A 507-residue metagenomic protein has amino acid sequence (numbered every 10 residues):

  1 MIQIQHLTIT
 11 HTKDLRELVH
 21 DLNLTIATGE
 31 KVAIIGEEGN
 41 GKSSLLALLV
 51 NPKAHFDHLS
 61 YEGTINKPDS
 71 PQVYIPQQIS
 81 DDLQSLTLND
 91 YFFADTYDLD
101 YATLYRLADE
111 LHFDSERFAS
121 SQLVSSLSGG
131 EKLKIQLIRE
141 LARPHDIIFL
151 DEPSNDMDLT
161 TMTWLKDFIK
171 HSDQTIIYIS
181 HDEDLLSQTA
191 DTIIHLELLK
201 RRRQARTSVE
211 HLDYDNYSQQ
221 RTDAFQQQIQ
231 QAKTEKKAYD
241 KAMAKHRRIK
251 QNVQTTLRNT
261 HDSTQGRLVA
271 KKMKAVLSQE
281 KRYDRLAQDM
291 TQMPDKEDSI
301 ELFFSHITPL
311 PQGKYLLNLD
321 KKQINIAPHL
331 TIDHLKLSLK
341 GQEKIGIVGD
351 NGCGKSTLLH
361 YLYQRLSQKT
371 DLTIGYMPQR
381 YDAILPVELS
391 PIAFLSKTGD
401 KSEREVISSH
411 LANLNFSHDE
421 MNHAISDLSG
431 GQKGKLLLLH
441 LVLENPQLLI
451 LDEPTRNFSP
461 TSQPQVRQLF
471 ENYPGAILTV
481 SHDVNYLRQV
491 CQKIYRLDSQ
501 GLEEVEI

Functional and structural regions predicted by a protein language model:
M1-H11, L99-Q122, Q220-P328: Coupling and communication elements adjacent to P-loop NTPase active sites across diverse families
I4-L7, D14-E30, G63, L319-E343: Conserved beta-strand
K31-E37, S43-Y101, E197-R202, G341-V406 (+2 more regions): ABC ATPase nucleotide-binding domain signature region
S70-K132, Q379-H440, E444-N445: ABC-family P-loop ATPase nucleotide-binding domains
L137, L438, V466: Hydrophobic anchor residue at the start of the ABC signature
E140-D146, L441-Q447: A short, proline-enriched helix->beta-strand linker immediately N-terminal to the Walker B motif in ABC-type P-loop
E152-P153, D158-T160, A424, I450-P454 (+2 more regions): Walker B catalytic motif
L198-Q231, E235, L497-I507: Conserved beta-strand-loop-alpha-helix hinge in the C-terminal portion of ABC ATPase nucleotide-binding domains
